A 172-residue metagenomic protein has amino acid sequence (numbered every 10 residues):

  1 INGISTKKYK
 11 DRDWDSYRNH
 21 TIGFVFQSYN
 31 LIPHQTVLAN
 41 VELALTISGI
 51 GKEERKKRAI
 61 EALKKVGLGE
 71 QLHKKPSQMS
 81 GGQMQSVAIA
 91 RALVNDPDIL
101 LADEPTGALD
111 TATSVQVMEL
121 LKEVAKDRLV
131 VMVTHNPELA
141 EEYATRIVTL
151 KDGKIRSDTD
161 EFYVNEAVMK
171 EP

Functional and structural regions predicted by a protein language model:
I1-A140, A144: ABC family nucleotide-binding domain
K10, K151, T159: Residues at the C-termini of beta-strands that transition into short coil/loop
R146-T149: Conserved short hydrophobic beta-strand within the ABC ATPase nucleotide-binding domain
K154-P172: Conserved beta-strand-loop-alpha-helix hinge in the C-terminal portion of ABC ATPase nucleotide-binding domains
